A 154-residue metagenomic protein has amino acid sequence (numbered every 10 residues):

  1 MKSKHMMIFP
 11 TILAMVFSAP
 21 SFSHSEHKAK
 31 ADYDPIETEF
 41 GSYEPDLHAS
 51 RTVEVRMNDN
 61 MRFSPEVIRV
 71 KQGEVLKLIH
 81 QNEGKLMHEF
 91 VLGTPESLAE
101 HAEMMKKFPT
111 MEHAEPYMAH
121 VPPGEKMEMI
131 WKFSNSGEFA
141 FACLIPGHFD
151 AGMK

Functional and structural regions predicted by a protein language model:
M1-F9: Bacterial N-terminal signal peptides that target proteins for export
S18-P20: N-terminal signal peptide c-region/cleavage motif recognized by signal peptidases
H24-I36, R62, E115-K154: Extracellular/periplasmic metallocenter environments
P45-V75: N-terminal edge beta-strand
E54, E89-G93: Beta-strand signatures of extracellular beta-sandwich domains
H80-N82: Asparagine-centered strand-capping/turn motif at beta-strand->loop junctions
E96-K107: Short aromatic-acidic-glycine turn motif
K106-A114: Short beta-strand and strand-turn-strand segments in soluble, beta-rich domains
